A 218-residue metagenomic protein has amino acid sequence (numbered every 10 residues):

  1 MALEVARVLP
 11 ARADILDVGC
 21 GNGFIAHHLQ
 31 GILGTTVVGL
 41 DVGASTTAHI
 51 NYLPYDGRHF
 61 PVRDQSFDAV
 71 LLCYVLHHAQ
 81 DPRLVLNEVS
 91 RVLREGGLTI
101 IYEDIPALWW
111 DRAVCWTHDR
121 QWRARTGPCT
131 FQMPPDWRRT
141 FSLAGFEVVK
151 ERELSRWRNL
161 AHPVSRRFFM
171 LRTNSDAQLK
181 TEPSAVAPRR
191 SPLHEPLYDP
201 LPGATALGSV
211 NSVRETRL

Functional and structural regions predicted by a protein language model:
M1-R12: Conserved alpha-helix/loop element of class I SAM-dependent methyltransferases that forms part of the SAM/SAH-binding
L16, G21-H59: Class I SAM-dependent methyltransferase SAM/SAH-binding core
L71: A conserved beta-strand element that flanks and buttresses the S-adenosyl-L-methionine
Y74-H78: Short catalytic micro-motifs in class I SAM-dependent methyltransferases
R83-E95: A short glycine-rich, Lys/Arg-flanked "PGG" loop and its adjoining helix->strand segment in the class I
I100-W122: Conserved class I S-adenosyl-L-methionine
R120-D136: Acceptor-substrate binding/catalytic loop of class I
F146-W157: Conserved S-adenosyl-L-methionine
